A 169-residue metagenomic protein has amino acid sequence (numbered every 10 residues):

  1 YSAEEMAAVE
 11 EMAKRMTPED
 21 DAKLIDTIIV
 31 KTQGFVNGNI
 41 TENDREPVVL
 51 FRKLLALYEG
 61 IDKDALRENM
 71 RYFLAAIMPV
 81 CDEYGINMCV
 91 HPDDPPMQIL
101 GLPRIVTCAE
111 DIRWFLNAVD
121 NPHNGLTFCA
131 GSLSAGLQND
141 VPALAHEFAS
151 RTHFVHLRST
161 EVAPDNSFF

Functional and structural regions predicted by a protein language model:
Y1: Internal, well-ordered alpha/beta segment that forms a basic, Gly-enriched binding/recognition surface
A8-F169: Acidic/histidine-rich catalytic cores of soluble enzymes
